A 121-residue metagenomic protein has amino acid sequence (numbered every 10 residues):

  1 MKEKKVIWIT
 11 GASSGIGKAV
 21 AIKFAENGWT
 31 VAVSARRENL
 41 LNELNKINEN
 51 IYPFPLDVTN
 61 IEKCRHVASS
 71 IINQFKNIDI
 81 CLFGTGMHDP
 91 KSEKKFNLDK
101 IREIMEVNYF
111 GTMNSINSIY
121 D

Functional and structural regions predicted by a protein language model:
V6-I9, C81-L82: Conserved hydrophobic beta-strands of the Rossmann-like cofactor-binding core in SDR/related NAD(P)H-dependent
S13-S14: Conserved glycine-rich cofactor-binding loop
N27-L44: Conserved glycine-rich Rossmann-like NAD(P)H-binding loop of the short-chain dehydrogenase/reductase
L56-H66, L98: The beta1-alpha1 cofactor-binding region of Rossmann-like NAD(H)/NADP(H)-dependent oxidoreductases
G84-D89: Conserved NAD(P)H cofactor-binding loop of Rossmann-fold oxidoreductase domains
S92-E93, N97-M105: Substrate-binding pocket helix/loop in short-chain dehydrogenase/reductase
I116-N117: A short, exposed helix-loop element centered on a Lys and neighboring polar residues
